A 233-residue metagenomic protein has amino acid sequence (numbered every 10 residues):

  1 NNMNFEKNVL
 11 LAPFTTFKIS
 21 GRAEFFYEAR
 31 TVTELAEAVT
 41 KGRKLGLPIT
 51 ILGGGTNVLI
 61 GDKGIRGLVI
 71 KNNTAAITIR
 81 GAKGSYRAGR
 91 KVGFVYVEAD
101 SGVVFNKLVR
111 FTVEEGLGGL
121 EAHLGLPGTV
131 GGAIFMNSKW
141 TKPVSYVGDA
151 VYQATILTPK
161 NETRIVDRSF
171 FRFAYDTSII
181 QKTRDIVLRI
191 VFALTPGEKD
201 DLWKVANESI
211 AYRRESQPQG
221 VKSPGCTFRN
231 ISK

Functional and structural regions predicted by a protein language model:
M3-M136, W140: Anion-binding (especially nucleotide phosphate/pyrophosphate-binding) glycine-rich loop and adjoining beta-alpha core
E6, P13, V58, L157-K233: Phosphate/pyrophosphate- and phosphate-bearing ligand-binding catalytic cores of soluble enzymes
R30-T33, V103, K107, D149 (+3 more regions): Conserved active-site and cofactor/substrate-binding residues in soluble primary-metabolism enzymes
V58, V109-T112, L120-L124, S138-Y146 (+3 more regions): A generic local secondary-structure boundary/capping motif
R66-L68, V95-V97, G118-A122, G132 (+4 more regions): Generic beta-strand structural signal
I77-I79, Y152-I156: Short polybasic amphipathic segments
F105, V109, H123, P127 (+4 more regions): Hydrophobic, well-ordered secondary-structure segments
G131-P143, R164, F170, L194: Core subunits and conserved enzymes of cellular information-processing and envelope-translocation systems across
